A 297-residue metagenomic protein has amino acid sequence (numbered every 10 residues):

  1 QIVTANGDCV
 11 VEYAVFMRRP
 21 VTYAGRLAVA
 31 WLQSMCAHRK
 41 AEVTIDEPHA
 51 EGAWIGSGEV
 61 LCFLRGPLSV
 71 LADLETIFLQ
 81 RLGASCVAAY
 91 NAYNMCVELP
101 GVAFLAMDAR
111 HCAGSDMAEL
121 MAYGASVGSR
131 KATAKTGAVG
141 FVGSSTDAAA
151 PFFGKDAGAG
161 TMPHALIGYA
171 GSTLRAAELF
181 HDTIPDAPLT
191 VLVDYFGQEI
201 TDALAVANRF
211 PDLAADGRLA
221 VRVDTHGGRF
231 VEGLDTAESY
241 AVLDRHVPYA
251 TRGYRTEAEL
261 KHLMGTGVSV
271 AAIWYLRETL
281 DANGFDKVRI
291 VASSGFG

Functional and structural regions predicted by a protein language model:
Q1-A41, A241, G253-E278, N283-R289 (+1 more regions): Surface-exposed amphipathic alpha-helical tracts and adjacent flexible/coil segments at the periphery of soluble enzymes
Q1-A72, T76-S85, A89: Flexible, solvent-exposed loop/hinge segments and secondary-structure transition points
E51-I55, C62-N283: Buried, small/hydrophobic-residue-enriched core segments of structured protein domains
H111, S293-G297: A glycine-rich phosphate-binding loop feature that marks nucleotide/adenosyl-phosphate handling sites
L189, R289-I290: Short active-site oxyanion
R222-V223, I290-S294: Extended hydrophobic secondary-structure segments that form protein cores and membrane-embedded regions
